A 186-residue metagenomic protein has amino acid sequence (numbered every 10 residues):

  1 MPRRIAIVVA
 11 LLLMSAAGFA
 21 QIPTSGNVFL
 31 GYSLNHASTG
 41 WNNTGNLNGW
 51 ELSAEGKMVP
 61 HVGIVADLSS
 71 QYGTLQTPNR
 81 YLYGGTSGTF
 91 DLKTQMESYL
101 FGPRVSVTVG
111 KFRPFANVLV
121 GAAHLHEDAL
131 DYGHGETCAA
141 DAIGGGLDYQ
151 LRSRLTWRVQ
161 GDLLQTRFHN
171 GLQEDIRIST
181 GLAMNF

Functional and structural regions predicted by a protein language model:
M1-P23: Cleavable N-terminal export/targeting peptides
A20-S25, H61, T108-P114, L151-L155 (+1 more regions): Short loop/turn motifs that connect adjacent beta-strands in outer-membrane beta-barrel proteins
I22, S38-G45, Y132, R167-D175: Solvent-exposed loop/turn segments connecting transmembrane beta-strands in outer-membrane beta-barrel proteins
V28-L34, A66-S70, A116-A122, L147 (+1 more regions): Transmembrane beta-barrel strands of outer-membrane/channel proteins
L34-S53, E136-C138: Surface-exposed strand-loop-strand hairpins of Gram-negative outer-membrane beta-barrel proteins
E51-S53, G63, G144, T156-R158: Short, conserved structural micro-motifs that define repeat-unit consensus positions and nucleotide-binding loops
E55-Y132, C138-D141, I176-F186: Gram-negative (and chloroplast) outer-membrane scaffold detector with strong preference for beta-barrel transmembrane
T77-P78, I143, L151-F186: Predominantly the C-terminal beta-signal and adjacent terminal strand-loop region of outer-membrane beta-barrel
